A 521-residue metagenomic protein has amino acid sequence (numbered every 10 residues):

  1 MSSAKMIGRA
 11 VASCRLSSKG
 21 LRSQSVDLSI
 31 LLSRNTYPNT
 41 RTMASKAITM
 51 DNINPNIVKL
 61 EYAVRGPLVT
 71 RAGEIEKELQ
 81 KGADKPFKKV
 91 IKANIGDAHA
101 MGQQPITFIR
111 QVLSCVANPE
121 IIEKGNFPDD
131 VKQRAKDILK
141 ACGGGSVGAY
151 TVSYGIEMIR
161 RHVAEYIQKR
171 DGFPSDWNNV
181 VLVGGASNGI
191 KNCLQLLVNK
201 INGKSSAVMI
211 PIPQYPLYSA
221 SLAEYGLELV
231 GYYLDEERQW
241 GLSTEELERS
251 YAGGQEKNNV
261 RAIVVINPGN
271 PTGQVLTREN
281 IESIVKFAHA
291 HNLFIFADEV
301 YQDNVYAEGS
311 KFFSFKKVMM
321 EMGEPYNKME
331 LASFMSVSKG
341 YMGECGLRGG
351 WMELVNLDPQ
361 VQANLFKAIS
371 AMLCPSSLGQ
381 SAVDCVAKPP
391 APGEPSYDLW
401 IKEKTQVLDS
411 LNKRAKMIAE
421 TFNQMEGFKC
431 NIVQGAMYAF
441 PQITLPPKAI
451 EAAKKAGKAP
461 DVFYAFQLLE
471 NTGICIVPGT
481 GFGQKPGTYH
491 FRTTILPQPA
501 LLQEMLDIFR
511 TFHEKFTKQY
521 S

Functional and structural regions predicted by a protein language model:
M1-I48: N-terminal mitochondrial targeting presequence
S2-A10, Q24, P119-E120, K124 (+9 more regions): PLP-dependent enzyme catalytic core of the Aspartate aminotransferase-like
M6, K46-M50, D130-D137, E224 (+4 more regions): Conserved core segment of the aminotransferase class I/II
L32, T40-Y154, E165, K169 (+3 more regions): N-terminal "arm"/small-domain region of PLP-dependent enzymes with the aminotransferase-like
L68, A93, V163, V180 (+14 more regions): Generic structural signal for small/hydrophobic residues in well-ordered secondary structure, especially within
A83-D84, V90-K92, K429-Q434, S521: Short beta-strand
A100-G102, T107, I401-N412, K416-N471 (+1 more regions): Conserved PLP-binding catalytic core of the aspartate aminotransferase-like
C115-N292, F296, Q302-P325, A332-S333 (+4 more regions): Conserved core of the PLP fold type I
